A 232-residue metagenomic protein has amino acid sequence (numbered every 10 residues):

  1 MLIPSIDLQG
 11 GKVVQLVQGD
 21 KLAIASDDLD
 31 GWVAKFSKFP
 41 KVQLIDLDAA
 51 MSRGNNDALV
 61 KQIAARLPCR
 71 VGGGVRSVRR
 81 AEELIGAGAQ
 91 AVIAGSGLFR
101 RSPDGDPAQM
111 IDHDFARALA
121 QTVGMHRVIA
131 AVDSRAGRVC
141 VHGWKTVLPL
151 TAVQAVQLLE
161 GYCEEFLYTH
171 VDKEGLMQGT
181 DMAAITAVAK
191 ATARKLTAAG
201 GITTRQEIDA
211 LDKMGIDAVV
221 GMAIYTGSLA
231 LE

Functional and structural regions predicted by a protein language model:
L2-L8, V42-L44, C69-G73, V92-A94 (+4 more regions): Hydrophobic faces of well-ordered beta-strands that scaffold small-molecule active sites in alpha/beta enzyme cores
L8-L22, G86-E174: Conserved anion-binding
Q18-F36: Short catalytic helix/loop segments, enriched in acidic residues and glycine and frequently bearing histidine
G31-I45, L159-F166: Catalytic domains of carbohydrate-active enzymes, especially glycoside hydrolases
F39-P40, A89, M125, C163-E164 (+2 more regions): A structural motif
D48-R53, R100-R101, R138, K173-Q178 (+1 more regions): Short, small-residue-enriched loops and turns at beta-alpha junctions that line or gate enzyme active sites
A58-V60, A65-V92, A183-A218: Catalytic cores of alpha/beta
E83-I111, F115, D172, G200-E232: Glycine-rich phosphate-binding active-site loops on the catalytic face of alpha/beta enzymes
